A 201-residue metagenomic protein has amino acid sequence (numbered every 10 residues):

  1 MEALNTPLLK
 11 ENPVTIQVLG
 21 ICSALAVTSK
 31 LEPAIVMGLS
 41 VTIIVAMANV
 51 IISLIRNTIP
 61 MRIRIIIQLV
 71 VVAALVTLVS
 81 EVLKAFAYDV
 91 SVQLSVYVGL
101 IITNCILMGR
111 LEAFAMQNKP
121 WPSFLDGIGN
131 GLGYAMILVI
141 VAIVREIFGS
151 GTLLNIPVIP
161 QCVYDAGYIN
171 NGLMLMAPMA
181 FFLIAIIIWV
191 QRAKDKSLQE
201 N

Functional and structural regions predicted by a protein language model:
E2, F124-N201: C-terminal transmembrane helix-loop-helix hairpin of multi-pass membrane proteins
T6, K10, S53-N57, P122-N130: Short amphipathic alpha-helical coupling elements at transmembrane boundaries
L8-A26, G38-T42: The first (N-terminal) embedded transmembrane alpha-helix
I21-L25, V41-A46, A73-S80, I102-I106 (+2 more regions): Hydrophobic core segments of alpha-helical transmembrane domains in multi-pass membrane transport and ion-translocation
L31-M47, I67, S91-I102: Structural signature of hydrophobic alpha-helical transmembrane segments
A48-M61, M108-N118, V190-R192: C-terminal ends of transmembrane helices
I59-V72, Q93-G99, D126: Cytoplasmic-side transmembrane-helix entry/capping segments in multi-pass membrane proteins
L78-Q93: Transmembrane alpha-helix boundary signature
